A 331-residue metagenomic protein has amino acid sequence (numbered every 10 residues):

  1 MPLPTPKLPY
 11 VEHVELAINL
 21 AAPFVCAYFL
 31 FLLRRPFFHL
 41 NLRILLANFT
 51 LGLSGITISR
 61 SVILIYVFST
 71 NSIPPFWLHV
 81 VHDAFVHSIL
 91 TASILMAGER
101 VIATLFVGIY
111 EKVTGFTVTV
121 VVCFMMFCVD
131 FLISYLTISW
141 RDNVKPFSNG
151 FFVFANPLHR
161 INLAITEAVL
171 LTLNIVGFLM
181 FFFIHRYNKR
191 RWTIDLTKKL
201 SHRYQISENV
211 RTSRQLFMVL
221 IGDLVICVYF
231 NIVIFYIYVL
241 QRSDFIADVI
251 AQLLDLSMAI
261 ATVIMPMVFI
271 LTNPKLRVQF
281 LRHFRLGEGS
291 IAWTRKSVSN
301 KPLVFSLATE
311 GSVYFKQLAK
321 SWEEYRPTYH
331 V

Functional and structural regions predicted by a protein language model:
M1-V331: Seven-transmembrane-like multi-pass membrane architecture, highlighting hydrophobic TM helices and the outer-facing
